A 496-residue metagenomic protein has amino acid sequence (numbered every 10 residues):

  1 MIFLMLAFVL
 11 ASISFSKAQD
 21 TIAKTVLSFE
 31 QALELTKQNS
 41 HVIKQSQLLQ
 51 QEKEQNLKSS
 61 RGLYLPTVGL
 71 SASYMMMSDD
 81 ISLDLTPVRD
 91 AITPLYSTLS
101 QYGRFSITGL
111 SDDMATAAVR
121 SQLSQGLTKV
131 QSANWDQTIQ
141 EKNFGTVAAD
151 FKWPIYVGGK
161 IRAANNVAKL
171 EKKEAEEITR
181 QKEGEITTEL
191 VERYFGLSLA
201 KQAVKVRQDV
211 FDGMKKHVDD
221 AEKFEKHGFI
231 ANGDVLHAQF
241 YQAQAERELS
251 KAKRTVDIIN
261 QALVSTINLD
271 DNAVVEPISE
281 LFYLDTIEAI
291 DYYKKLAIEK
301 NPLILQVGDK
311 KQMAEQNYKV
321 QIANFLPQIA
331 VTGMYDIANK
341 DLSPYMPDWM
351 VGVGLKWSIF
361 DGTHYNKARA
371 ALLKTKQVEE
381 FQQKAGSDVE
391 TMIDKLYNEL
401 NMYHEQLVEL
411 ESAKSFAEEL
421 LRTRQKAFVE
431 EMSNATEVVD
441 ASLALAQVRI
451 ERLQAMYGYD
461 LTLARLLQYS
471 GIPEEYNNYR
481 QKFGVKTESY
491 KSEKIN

Functional and structural regions predicted by a protein language model:
M1-F29, N496: Bacterial Sec-dependent N-terminal signal peptides
Q19-I22, G69, M76-Q101, L453-N496: Acidic, low-complexity, intrinsically disordered peripheral segments
L27-E30, Q55-L57, E177-L296, E399 (+2 more regions): Periplasmic alpha-helical coiled-coil/stalk elements that build and connect Gram-negative outer-membrane
L33, Q45-S60, K182, T188-K205 (+6 more regions): Amphipathic alpha-helical coiled-coil segments
L33-N39, R89-S132, L269-A330, Y476-N496: Amphipathic alpha-helical coiled-coil scaffold segments and their short linker/junction regions
K44, V68-S82, S132-K142, K152-Q181 (+5 more regions): Small/polar (Gly/Ser/Thr/Ala-rich) solvent-exposed segments that form structured loops/beta-strands/short helices used
Y74, A149-W153, L263, V353-W357 (+2 more regions): Residues on the lipid-exposed face of transmembrane beta-strands in outer-membrane beta-barrel proteins
G145-F151, Y293, W349-L355, L396: Hydrophobic, lipid-facing positions within transmembrane beta-strands of outer-membrane proteins
